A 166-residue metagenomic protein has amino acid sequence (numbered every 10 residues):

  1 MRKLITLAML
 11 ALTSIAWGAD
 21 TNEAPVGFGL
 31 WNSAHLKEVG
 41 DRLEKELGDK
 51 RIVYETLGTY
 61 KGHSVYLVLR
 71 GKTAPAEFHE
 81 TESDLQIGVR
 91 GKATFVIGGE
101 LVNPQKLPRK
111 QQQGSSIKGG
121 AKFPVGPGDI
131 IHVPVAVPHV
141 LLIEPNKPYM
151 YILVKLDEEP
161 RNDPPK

Functional and structural regions predicted by a protein language model:
M1-L4: Positively charged n-region of N-terminal signal peptides that target proteins for export
T6-I15: Bacterial N-terminal signal peptides
W17-F78, P164-K166: A short, N-terminal "cap"/entry segment at the start of jelly-roll beta-barrel domains of the cupin/DSBH fold
G62-D84, V89-K92, V96-V102: Conserved short histidine dyad/triad with adjacent acidic residue
G71, T81, V137-P138, K147: A generic "binding-loop/recognition-motif" signal
K92-P127: A short beta-strand-loop-beta hairpin characteristic of the jelly-roll/cupin
P124-P145: Conserved metal-binding segment of the jelly-roll/cupin
N146-P164: A short hydrophobic beta-strand segment most commonly corresponding to one strand of the jelly-roll/cupin
